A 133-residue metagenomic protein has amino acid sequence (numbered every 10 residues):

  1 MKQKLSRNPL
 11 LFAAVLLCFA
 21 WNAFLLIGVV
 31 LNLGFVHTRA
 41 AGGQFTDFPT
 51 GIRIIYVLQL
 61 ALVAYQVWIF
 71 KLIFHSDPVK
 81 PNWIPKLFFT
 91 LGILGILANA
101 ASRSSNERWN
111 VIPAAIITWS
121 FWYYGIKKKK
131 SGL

Functional and structural regions predicted by a protein language model:
Q3-R7, Y65-N82, G125-I126: Juxtamembrane helix-break-helix junctions at the cytosolic face of small multi-pass alpha-helical membrane proteins
K4-L16: Alpha-helical transmembrane segments and their helix-start/interface "positive-inside/aromatic belt" motifs in integral
F19-L62: Hydrophobic transmembrane helix segments
A41-T46, S105-I117: Non-cytosolic membrane-interface motifs at loop->transmembrane helix junctions
V57-W68, I93: Core segments of transmembrane alpha-helices that mediate helix-helix packing or line hydrophobic substrate/ligand
N82-A98: Hydrophobic alpha-helical membrane segments
L94-V111, K129: Membrane-helix boundary connector in multi-pass membrane proteins
I117-L133: Membrane-water interface at the C-terminal end of transmembrane alpha helices
